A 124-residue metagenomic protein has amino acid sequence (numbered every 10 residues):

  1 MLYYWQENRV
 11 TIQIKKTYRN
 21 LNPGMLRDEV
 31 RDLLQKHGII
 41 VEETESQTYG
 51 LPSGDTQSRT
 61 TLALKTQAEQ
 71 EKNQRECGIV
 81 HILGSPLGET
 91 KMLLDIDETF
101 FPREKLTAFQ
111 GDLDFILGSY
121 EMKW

Functional and structural regions predicted by a protein language model:
M1-G50: Terminal, regulation- and interaction-focused segments at domain boundaries
Y4-R9, T61-L64, G78-V80: Amphipathic repeat-derived elements
W5-V10, L51-S58, S85-G88: Short, ordered beta-strand-loop transition motifs
Q13-T17, T61, K91-L93: Ser/Thr- (and often Asn-) enriched beta-sheet segments in non-cytosolic proteins
Q47-R75: Amphipathic, interaction-prone secondary-structure segments
K65-W124: Beta-strand/loop substructures that line and gate deep hydrophobic ligand-binding cavities in soluble
